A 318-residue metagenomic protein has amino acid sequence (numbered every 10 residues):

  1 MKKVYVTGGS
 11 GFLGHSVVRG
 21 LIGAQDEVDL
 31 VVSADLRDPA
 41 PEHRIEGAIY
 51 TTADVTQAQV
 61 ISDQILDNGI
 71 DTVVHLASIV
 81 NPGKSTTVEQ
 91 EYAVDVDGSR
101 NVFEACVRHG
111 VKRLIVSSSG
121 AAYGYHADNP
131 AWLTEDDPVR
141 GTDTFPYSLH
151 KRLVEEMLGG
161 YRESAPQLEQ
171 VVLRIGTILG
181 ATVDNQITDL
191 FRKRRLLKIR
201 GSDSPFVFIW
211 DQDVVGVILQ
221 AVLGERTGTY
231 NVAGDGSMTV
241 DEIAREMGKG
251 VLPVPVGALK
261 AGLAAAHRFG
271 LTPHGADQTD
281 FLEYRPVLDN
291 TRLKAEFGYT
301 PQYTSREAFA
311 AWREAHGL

Functional and structural regions predicted by a protein language model:
K3-E27: N-terminal Rossmann NAD(P)H-binding glycine-rich loop of SDR-like oxidoreductase domains
I45-Q57: Rossmann-fold cofactor-recognition segment
V55-D97: NAD(P)H-binding glycine-rich loop region in Rossmannoid oxidoreductase-like domains and their noncatalytic homologs
A93, D128-V172: Catalytic helix-loop patch of NAD(P)-dependent Rossmann-fold dehydrogenases
R100-P146: Conserved Rossmann-fold NAD(P)-dependent oxidoreductase catalytic core, especially the SDR/UDP-sugar
Y161-D211: NAD(P)-dependent short-chain dehydrogenase/reductase
V215-A276, N290, A310-R313: Mid/C-terminal beta-alpha module of Rossmann-like enzyme folds, strongest in SDR-family dehydrogenases/epimerases
R292-A295, T300-L318: Amphipathic terminal alpha-helices
